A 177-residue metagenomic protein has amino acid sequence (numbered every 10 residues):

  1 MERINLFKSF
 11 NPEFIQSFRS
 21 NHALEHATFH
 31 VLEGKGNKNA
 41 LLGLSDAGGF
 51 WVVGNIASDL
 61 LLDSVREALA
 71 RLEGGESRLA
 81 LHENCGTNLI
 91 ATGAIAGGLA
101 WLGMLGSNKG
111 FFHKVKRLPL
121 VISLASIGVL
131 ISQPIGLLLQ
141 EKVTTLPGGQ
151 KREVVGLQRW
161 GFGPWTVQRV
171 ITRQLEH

Functional and structural regions predicted by a protein language model:
M1-G49: N-terminal, intrinsically disordered, low-complexity segments that immediately precede the first transmembrane helix
S20, L24, T28, L60-S64 (+2 more regions): Helical mechanochemical/support elements of P-loop NTPase systems and associated helical scaffolds
L24, K35-L41, S45-G54, G128-H177: Cytosol/matrix-facing juxtamembrane amphipathic, basic-hydrophobic segments adjacent to a transmembrane helix
L42-L72: Short, charged cytosolic
E76-G103: Transmembrane alpha-helical segments and their cytosolic interface motifs in multi-pass membrane proteins
G93, G97-W101, L124-Q133, L137: Alpha-helical transmembrane segments of multi-pass membrane proteins
G103-F112, L139-P147: Membrane-interfacial segments
K109-L124: Hydrophobic alpha-helical transmembrane segments
